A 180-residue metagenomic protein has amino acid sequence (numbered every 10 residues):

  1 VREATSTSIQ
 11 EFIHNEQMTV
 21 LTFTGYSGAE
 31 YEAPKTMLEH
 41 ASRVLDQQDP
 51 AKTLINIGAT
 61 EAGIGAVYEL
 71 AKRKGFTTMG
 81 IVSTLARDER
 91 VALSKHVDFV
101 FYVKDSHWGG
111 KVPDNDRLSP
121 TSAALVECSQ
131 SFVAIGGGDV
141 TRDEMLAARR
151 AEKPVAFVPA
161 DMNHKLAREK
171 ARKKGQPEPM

Functional and structural regions predicted by a protein language model:
R2-A4: Phosphate-binding loop/pocket of nucleotide- and phosphate-handling active sites
S6-I9, N15-E16, A29, M37-A151 (+1 more regions): Acidic/glycine-enriched connector segments
M18-T22: Residues that mark the start of a beta-strand
T24, G28-A33: Glycine/serine-rich phosphate-binding loop and adjoining beta1-alpha1 elements at the start of nucleotide-handling
